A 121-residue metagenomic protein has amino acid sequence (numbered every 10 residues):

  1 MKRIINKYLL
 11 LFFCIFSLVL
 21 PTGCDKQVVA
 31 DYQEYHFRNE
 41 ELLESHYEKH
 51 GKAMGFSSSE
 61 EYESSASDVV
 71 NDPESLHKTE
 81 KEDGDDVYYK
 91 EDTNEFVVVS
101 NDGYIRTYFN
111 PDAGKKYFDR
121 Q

Functional and structural regions predicted by a protein language model:
M1-F12: Bacterial N-terminal signal peptides that target proteins for export
L11-P21: Bacterial N-terminal signal peptides
G23-Q27: Bacterial signal peptide processing site
V28-G84: Compact soluble domain cores
H46-Y47, Y62, Y88-Y89, Y108-F109 (+1 more regions): Aromatic side chains
K81-I105: Compact alpha-helical subdomains of small soluble proteins
V97-Q121: A short, surface-exposed interaction/processing loop segment used at functional sites
